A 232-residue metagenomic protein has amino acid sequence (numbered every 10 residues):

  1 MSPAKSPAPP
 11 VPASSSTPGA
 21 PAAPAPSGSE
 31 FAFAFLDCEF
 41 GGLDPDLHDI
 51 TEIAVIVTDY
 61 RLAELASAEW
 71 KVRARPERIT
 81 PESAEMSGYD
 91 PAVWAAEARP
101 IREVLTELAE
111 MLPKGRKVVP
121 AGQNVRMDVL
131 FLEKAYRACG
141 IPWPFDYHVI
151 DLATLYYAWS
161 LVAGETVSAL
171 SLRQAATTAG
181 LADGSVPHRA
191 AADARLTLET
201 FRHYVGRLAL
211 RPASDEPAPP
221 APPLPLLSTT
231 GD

Functional and structural regions predicted by a protein language model:
S2-L130, R173, T177, L181-H188 (+1 more regions): Conserved non-catalytic scaffold segment of RNase H-like nuclease domains
F40-G42, T154, L196: Short, glycine/acidic-enriched loop or turn micro-motifs at the edges of active sites
V119-R126, L130-Y136, E165-D232: Acidic, Mg2+-coordinating catalytic module of metal-dependent nucleases/exonucleases that use a two-metal-ion mechanism
Y136-Y147: A short alpha->loop->secondary-structure connector
V149-T166: Short alpha-helix plus adjacent loop in nuclease-associated cores
